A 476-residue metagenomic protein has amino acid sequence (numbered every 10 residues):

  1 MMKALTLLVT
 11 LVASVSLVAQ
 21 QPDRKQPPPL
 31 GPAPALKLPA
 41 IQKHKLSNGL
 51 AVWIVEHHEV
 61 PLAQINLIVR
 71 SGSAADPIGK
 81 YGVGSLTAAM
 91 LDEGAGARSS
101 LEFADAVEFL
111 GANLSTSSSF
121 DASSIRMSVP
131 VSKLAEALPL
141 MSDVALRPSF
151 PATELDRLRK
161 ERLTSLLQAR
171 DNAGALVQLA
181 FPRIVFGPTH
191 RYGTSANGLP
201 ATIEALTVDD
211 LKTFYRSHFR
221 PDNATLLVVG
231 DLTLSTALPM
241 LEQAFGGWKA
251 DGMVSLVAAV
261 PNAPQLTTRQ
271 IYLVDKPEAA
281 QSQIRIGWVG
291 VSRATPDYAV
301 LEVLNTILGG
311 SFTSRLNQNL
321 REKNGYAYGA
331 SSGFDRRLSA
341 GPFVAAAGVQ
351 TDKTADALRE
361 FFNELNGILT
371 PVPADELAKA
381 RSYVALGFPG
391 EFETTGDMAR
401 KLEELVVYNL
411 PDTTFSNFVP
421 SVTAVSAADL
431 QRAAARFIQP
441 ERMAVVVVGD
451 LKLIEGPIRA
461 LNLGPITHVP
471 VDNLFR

Functional and structural regions predicted by a protein language model:
M1-M2: N-terminal secretory signal peptides that target proteins for export/translocation
T6-S16: Bacterial N-terminal signal peptides
Q21-P29, P188, Y192, A196 (+2 more regions): An aromatic/glycine/proline-enriched structural segment found at the starts of mature extracellular/organellar domains
P29-V69: Mature N-terminal segment immediately following signal peptide/propeptide cleavage in secreted/periplasmic
I41-K43, A51-E56, K212-S217, T268-D275 (+1 more regions): Short, surface-exposed beta-strand/loop micro-motifs that present aromatic residues
W53-E56, V60-D92, R98-A145, R159 (+9 more regions): M16 family metallopeptidases and their MPP-like homologs
G174, L179, V208-A244, E441-M443 (+1 more regions): Non-catalytic, conformational "gating/processing" segments within enzyme and secreted inhibitor domains
D210-K212, A258, T268-L273, Y328-G333 (+1 more regions): Glycine-rich, charged/polar anion/phosphate-binding loops that engage phosphate groups from diverse ligands
